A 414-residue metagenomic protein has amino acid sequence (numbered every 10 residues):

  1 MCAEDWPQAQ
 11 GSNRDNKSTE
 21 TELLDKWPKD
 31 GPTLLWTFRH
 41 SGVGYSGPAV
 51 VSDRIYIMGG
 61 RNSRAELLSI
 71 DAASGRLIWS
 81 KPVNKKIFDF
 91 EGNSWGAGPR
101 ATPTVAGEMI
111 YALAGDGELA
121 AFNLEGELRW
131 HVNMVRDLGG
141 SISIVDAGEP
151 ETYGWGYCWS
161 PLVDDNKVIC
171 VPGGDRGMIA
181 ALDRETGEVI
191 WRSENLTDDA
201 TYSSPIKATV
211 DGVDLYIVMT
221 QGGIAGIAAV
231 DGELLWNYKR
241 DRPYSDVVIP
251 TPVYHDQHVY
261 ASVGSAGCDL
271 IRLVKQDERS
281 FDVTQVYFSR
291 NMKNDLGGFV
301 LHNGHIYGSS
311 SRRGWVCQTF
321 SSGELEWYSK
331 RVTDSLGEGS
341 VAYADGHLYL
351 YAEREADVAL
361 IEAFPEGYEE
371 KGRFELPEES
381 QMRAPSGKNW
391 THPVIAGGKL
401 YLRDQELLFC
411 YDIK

Functional and structural regions predicted by a protein language model:
C2-K414: Noncatalytic, solvent-exposed loop/strand surfaces of beta-propeller-type extracellular/periplasmic domains
